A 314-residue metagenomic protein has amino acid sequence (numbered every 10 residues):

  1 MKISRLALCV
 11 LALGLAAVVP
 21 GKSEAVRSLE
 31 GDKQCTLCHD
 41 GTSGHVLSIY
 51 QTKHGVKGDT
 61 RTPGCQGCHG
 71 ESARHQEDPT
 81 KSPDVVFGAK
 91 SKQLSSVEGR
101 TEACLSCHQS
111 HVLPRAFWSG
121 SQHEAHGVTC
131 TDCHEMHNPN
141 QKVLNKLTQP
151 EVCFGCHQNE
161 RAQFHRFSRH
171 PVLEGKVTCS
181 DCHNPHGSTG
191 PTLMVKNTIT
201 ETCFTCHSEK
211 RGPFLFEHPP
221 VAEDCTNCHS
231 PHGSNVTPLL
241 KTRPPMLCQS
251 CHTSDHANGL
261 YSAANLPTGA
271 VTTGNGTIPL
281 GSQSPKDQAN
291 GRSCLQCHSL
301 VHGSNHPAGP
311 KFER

Functional and structural regions predicted by a protein language model:
M1-L8: Bacterial N-terminal signal peptides that target proteins for export
R5, A17-R314: Short sequence/structural segments immediately N-terminal
L8-L15: Hydrophobic helical h-region of N-terminal Sec-dependent signal peptides in bacterial secretory/periplasmic proteins
